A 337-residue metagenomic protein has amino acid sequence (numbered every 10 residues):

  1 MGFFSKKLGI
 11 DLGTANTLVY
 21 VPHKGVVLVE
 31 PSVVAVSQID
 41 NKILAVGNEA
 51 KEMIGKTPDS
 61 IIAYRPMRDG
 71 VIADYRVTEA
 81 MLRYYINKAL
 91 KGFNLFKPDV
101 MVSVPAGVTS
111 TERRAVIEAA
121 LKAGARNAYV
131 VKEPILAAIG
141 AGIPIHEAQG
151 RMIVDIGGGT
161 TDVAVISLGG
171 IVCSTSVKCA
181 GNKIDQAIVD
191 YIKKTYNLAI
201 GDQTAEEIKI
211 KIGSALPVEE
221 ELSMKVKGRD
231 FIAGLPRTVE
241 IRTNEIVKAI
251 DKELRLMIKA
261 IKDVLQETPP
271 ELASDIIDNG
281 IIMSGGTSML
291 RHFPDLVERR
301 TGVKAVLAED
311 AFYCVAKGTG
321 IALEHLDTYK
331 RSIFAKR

Functional and structural regions predicted by a protein language model:
M1-I156, A164-I282, S288-R337: Nucleotide/phosphate-binding catalytic cleft detector across ATP-hydrolyzing and phosphate-transferring enzymes
